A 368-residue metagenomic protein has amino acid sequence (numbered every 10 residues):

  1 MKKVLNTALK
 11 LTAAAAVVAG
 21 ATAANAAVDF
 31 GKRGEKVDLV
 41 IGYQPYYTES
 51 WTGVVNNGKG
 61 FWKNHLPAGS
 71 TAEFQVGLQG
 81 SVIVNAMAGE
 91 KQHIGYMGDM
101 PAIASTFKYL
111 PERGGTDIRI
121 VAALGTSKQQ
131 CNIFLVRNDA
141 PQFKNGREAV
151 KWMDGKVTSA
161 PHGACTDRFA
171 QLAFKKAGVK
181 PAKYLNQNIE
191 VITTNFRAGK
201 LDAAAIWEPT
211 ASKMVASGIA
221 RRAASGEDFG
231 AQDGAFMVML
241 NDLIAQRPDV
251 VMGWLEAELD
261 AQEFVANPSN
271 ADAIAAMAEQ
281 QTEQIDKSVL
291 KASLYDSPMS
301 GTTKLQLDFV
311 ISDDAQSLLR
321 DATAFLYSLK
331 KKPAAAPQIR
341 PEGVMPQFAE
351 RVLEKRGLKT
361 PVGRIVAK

Functional and structural regions predicted by a protein language model:
M1-V37, L358-K368: Short, low-complexity disordered leader/linker segments with a strong preference for bacterial N-terminal type II
A27-A177, K183-Q187, D202, A231 (+1 more regions): Short, glycine-/small- and polar/acidic-enriched structural segments that line small-molecule recognition paths
R33, R320-K368: Conserved C-terminal helix/tail region of periplasmic/extracytoplasmic solute-binding proteins
K59, V84, A88, D99-A102 (+11 more regions): Extracytoplasmic/secreted envelope proteins and their assembly/folding machinery, especially bacterial periplasmic
L66, K91, Y96-D99, T106-Y109 (+7 more regions): Sec/Tat-exported extracytoplasmic proteins
G77-S81, Y96, A160-R168, E190 (+5 more regions): Soluble non-cytosolic domains of exported or imported proteins
I189-Q284: Pocket-lining segment of extracytoplasmic ligand-binding domains
A245-A334: Secondary-structure end/capping motifs
